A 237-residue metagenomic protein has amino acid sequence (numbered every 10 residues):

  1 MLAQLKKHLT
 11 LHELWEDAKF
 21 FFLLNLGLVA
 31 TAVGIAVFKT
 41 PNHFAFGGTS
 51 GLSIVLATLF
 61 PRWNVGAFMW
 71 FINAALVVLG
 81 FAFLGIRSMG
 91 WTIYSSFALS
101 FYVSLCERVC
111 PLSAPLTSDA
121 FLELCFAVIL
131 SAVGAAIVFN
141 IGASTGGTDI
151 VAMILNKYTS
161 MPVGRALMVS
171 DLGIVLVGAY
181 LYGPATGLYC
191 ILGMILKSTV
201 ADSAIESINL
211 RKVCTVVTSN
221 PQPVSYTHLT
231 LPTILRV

Functional and structural regions predicted by a protein language model:
L2-P221: Core subunits and conserved enzymes of cellular information-processing and envelope-translocation systems across
Q222, Y226: Replace "anionic and nucleotidyl ligands
T227-T233: Conserved small/polar residues in nucleotide/adenosyl-binding loops
